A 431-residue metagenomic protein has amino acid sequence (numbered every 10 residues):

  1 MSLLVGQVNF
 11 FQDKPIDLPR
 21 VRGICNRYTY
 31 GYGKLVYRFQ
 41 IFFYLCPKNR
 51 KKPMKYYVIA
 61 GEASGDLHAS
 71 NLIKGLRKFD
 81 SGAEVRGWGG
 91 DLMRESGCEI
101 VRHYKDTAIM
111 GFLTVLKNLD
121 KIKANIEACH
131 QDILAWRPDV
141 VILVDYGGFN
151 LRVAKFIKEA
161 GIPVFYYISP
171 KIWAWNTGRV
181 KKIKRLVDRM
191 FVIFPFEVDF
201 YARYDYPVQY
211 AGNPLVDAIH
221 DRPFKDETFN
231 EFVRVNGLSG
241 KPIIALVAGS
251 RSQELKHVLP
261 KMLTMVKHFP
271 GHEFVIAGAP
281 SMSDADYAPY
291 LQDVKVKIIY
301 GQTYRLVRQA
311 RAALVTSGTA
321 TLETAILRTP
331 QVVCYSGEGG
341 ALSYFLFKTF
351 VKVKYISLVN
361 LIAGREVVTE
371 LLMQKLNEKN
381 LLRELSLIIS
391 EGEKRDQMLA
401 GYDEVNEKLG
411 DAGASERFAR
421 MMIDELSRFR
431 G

Functional and structural regions predicted by a protein language model:
Q7, I24-Y30: Intrinsic low-complexity, disordered N-terminal segments enriched in polar/charged/small residues
Q7-F10, F43-G431: Nucleotide-activated sugar donor-binding and catalytic core shared by glycosyltransferases and related lipid-linked
D13, R22, G61: Active-site-proximal helix-loop elements at catalytic-domain edges
